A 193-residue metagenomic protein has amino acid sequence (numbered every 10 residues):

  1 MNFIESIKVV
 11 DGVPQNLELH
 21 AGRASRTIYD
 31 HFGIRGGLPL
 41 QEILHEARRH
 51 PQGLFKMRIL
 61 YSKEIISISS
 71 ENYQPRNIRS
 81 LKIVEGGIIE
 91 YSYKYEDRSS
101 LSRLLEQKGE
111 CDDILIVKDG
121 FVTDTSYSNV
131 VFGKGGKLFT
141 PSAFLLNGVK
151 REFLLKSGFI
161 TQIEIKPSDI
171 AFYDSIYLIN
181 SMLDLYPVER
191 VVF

Functional and structural regions predicted by a protein language model:
M1-F121, K137, A143-F193: Conserved alpha/beta cores of soluble small-molecule-handling proteins
K118, S126, K134: A cytosolic small-molecule/anion-sensing beta-strand core signal
T123-N129: Short beta-strand/strand-turn micro-motif
V130-V131, L146: A short acidic/small-residue loop/turn micro-motif
V131-F132, F193: Short, solvent-exposed amphipathic alpha-helical segments in soluble enzyme and RNA/protein-processing domains
